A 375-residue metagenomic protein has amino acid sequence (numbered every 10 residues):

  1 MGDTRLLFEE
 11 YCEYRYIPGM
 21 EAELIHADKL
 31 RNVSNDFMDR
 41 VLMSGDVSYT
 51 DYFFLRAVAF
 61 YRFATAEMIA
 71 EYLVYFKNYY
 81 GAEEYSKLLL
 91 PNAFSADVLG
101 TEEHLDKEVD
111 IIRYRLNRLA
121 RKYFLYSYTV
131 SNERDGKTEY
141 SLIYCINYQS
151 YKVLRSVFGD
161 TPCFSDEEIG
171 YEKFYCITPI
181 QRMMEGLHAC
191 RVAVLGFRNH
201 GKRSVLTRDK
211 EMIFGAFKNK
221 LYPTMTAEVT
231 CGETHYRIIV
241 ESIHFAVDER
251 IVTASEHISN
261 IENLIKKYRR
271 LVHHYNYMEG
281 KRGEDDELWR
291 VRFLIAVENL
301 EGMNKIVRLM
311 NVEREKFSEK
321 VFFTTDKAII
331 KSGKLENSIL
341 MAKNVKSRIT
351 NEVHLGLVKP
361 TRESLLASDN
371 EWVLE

Functional and structural regions predicted by a protein language model:
M1-F164: Nuclease-adjacent, charged terminal/linker segments that flank catalytic cores
A59, H104, E172-C190: A short, highly charged nucleic-acid-interacting micro-segment common to nuclease and nuclease-linked defense proteins
M68, R115-R118, H188-L195, K267-R270 (+1 more regions): Amphipathic alpha-helical segments that form well-ordered structural scaffolds and often line/cohere around active
F76-G81, G100, R198-G201, V229-C231 (+1 more regions): Alpha-helix termini
S165-E172: Non-globular disordered terminal and juxtamembrane segments underlying protein topogenesis/assembly
P179-G186, C190-H244, N260-N263: Active-site metal-binding core of divalent-cation-utilizing nuclease and nuclease-like domains
H244-L309: Catalytic cores of nucleic-acid endonucleases
R282-E375: Non-catalytic C-terminal interaction segments of nucleic acid-processing enzymes
